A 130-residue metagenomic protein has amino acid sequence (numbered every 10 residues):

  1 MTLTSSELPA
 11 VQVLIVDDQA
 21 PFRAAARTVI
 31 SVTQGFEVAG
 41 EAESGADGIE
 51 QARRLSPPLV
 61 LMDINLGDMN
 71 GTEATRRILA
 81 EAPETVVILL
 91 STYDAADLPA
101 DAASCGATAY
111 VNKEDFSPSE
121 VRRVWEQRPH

Functional and structural regions predicted by a protein language model:
M1-Q12, S119-H130: Non-catalytic signal-transmission and effector/linker regions of two-component phosphorelay proteins
P9-P21, A26-I30: Conserved acidic segment of CheY-like receiver
D17, D63, S91: Active-site residues of response regulator receiver
S44-D47, N70-E73: Acidic catalytic/metal-coordinating carboxylates
P58, I64-N65: The short loop immediately C-terminal to the conserved phospho-acceptor aspartate in CheY-like receiver
G67, A95: The feature encodes the CheY-like receiver
E84-D94: A short, hydrophobic beta-strand element within the central beta-sheet of small alpha/beta folds
